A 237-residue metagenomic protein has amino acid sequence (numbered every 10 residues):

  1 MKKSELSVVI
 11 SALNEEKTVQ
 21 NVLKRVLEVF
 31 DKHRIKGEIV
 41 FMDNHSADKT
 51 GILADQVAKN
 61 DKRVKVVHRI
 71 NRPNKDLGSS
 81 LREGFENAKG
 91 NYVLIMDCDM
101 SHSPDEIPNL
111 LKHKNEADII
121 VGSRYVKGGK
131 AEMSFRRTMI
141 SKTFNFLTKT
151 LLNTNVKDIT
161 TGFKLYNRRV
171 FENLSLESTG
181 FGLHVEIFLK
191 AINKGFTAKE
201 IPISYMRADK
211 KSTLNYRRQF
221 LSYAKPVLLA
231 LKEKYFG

Functional and structural regions predicted by a protein language model:
E5-S7, E38, E186: Cell-envelope/extracellular polymer assembly enzymes that use nucleotide-activated donors
E15-F30: Short, well-formed alpha-helical segments that are part of the catalytic scaffolds of diverse glycosyltransferases
E15-T18, S46, S103: Donor nucleotide-sugar binding loop of glycosyltransferases
G37-V40, G51-N87: Conserved donor nucleotide-binding strand/loop of the catalytic core
D43-I52, M100: A conserved acidic beta->alpha catalytic loop
N71-N87, Y92, P104-F181, A208-L228 (+1 more regions): Acceptor/aglycone-binding surface of glycosyltransferases and processive sugar-polymer synthases
T154-N155, E177-T179, L189-M206: Catalytic donor-sugar/metal-binding loop of nucleotide-sugar-dependent glycosyltransferases
